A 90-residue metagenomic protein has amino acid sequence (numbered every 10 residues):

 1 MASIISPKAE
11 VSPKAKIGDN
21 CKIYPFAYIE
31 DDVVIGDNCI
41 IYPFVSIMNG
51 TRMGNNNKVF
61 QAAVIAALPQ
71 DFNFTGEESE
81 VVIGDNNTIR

Functional and structural regions predicted by a protein language model:
S3, A9, A15, C21-I23 (+10 more regions): A structural motif detector for beta-strand N-caps
Q70-T75: Membrane helix-loop-helix hairpins that form the core translocation module of multi-pass transporters
E78: Substrate-binding pocket helix/loop in short-chain dehydrogenase/reductase
